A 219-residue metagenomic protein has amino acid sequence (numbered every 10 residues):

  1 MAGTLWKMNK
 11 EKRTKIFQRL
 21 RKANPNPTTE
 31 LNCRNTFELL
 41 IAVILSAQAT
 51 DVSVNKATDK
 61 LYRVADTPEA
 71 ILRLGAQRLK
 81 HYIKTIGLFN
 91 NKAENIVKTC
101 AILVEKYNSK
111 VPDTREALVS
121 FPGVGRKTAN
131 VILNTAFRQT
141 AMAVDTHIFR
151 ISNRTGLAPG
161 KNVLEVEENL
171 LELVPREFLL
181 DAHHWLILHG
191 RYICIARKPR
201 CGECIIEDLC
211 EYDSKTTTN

Functional and structural regions predicted by a protein language model:
G3-N219: Catalytic cores of DNA base-excision repair glycosylases
